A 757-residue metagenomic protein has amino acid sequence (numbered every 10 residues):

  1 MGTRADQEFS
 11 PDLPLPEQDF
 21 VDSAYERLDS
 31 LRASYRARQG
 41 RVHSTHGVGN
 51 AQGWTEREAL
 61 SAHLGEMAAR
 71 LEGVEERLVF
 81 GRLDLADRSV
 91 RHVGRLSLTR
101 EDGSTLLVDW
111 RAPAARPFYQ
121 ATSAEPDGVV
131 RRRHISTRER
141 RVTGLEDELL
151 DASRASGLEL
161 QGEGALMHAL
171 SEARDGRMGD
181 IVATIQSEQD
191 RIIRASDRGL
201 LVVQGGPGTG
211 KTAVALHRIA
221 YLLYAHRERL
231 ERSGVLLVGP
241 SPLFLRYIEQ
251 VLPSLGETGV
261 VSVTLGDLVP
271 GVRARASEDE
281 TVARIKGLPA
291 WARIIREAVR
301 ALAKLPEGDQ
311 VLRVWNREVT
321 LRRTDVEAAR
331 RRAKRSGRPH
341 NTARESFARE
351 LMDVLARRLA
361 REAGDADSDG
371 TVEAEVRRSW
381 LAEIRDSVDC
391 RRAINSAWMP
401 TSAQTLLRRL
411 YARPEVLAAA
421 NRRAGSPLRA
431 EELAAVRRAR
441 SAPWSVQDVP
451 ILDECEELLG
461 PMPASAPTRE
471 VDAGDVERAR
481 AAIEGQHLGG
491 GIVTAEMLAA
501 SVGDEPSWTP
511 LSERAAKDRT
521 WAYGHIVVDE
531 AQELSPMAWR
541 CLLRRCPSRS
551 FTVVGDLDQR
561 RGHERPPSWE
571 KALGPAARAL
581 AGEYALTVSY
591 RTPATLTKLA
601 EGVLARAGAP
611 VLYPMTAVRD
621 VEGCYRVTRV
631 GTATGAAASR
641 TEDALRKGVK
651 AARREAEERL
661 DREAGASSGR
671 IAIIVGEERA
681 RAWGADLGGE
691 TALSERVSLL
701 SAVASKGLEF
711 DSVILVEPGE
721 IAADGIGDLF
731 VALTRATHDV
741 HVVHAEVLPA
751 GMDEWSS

Functional and structural regions predicted by a protein language model:
M1-R38, E76, R138, G157-Q161 (+6 more regions): P-loop NTPase Walker
M1-V182, Q186-R191, S757: Extended, charged low-complexity regulatory segments
S34-A37, R41, R77, D151 (+7 more regions): Intrinsically disordered or highly flexible coil/loop and linker segments, enriched in small and charged/polar residues
E146, T324-H525, L534-W539: Conserved helicase NTPase catalytic core signature
S171, G234, V238, E278-P289 (+7 more regions): Hydrophobic alpha-helical scaffolding
E228, S233, P242-P270, A274-K286 (+3 more regions): Conserved helicase motor core of SF1/SF2 NTP-dependent helicases
E278-L359, G370: ATP-hydrolysis module of ASCE/P-loop NTPase motor domains, specifically the Walker B Asp-Glu catalytic pair
